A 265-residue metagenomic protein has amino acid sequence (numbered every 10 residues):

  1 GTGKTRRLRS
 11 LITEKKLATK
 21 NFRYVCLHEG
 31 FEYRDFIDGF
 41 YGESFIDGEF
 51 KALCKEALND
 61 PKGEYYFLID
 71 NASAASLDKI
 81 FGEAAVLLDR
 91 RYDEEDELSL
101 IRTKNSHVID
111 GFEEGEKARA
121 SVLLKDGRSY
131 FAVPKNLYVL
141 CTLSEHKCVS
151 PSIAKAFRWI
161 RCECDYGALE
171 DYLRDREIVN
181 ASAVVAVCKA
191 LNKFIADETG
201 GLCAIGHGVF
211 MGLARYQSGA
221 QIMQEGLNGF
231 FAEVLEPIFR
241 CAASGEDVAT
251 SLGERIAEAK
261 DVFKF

Functional and structural regions predicted by a protein language model:
G1-F265: C-terminal regulatory/interaction module of P-loop NTP-utilizing enzymes
